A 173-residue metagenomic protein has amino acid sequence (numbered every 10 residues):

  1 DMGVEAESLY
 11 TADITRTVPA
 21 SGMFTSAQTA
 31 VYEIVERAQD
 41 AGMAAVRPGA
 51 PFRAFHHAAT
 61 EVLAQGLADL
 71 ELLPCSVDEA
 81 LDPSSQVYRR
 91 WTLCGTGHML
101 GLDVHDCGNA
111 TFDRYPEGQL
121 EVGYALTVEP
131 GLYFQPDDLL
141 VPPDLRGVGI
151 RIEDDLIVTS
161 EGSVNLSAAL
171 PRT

Functional and structural regions predicted by a protein language model:
D1-T173: Active-site neighborhoods and metal-handling regions in enzymes and metal-associated proteins
